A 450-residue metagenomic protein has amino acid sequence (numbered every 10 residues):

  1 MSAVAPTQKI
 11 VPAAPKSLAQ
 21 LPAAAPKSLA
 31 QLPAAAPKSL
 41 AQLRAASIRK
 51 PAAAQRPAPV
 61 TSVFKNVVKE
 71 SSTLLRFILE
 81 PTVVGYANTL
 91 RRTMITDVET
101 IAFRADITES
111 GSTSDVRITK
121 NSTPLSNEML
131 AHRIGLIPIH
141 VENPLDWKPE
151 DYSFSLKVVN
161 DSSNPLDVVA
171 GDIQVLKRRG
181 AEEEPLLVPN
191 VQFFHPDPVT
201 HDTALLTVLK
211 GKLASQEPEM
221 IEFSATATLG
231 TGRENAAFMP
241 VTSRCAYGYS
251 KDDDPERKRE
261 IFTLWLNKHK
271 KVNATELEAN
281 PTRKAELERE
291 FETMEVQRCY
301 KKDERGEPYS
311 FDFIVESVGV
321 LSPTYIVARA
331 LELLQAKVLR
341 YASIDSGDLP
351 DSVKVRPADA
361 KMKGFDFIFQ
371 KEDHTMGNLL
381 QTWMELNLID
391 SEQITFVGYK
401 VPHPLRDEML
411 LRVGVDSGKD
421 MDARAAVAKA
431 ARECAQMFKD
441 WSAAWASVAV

Functional and structural regions predicted by a protein language model:
S2-P22, L29, P33-V450: Protein-protein interaction/assembly regions in multi-subunit complexes
